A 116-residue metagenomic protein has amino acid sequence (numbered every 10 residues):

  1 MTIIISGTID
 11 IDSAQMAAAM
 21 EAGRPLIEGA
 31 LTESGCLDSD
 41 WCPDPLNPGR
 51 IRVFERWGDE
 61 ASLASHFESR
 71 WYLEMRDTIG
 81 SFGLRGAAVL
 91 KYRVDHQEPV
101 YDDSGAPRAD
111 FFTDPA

Functional and structural regions predicted by a protein language model:
I3-D10, D40-F67: Short, well-ordered beta-strand segments in beta-rich or mixed alpha/beta enzyme and ligand-binding folds
I3-W41: N-terminal first-folded block
I11-S13, D59, R93-H96: Non-catalytic surface loops within mature trypsin-like serine protease
A14-A22, A30, A61-A64, A87-A88 (+2 more regions): A sequence-composition feature that detects small, non-aromatic residues
A17-A19, G49-I51, L63, P99-Y101: Short acidic, gly/pro-rich beta-turn/loop elements at beta-sheet edges and active-site/ligand-binding grooves
P25-L37, R56-K91: An amphipathic, aromatic/His-enriched active-site/gating alpha helix that lines ligand/cofactor pockets
C42-G49, D77-A116: Glycine-rich beta-strand-turn "strand-cap" elements at beta-sheet edges
